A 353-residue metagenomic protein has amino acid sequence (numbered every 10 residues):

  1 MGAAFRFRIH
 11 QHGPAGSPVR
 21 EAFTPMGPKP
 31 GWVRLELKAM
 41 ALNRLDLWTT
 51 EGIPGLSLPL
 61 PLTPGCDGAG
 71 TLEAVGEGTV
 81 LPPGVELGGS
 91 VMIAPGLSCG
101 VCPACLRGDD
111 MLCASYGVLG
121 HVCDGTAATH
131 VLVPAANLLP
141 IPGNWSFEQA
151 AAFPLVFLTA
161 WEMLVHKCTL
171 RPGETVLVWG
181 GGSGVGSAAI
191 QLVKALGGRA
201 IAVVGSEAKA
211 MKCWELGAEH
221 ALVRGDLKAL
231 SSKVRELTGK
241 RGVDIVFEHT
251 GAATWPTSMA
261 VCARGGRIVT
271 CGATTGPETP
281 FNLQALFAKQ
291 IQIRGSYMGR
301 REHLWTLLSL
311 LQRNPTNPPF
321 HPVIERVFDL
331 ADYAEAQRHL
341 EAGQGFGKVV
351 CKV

Functional and structural regions predicted by a protein language model:
G2, P256, R301-V353: C-terminal hydrophobic helical "lid"/dimerization subdomain of Rossmann-like NAD(P)H-dependent oxidoreductases
P25-A41, I53-L106, P142-N144: Glycine-rich beta-strand-centered segment in the early N-terminal region that forms part of a ligand/cofactor-binding
S90, T175, R199, G266-R267 (+1 more regions): Short glycine-centered segments of the SAM/dcSAM-binding site in methyltransferase folds
L97-G180: NAD(P)H dinucleotide-binding glycine-rich loop of Rossmann-like/cofactor-binding domains, especially the beta1-alpha1
V178, K194-T254: Adenosine-nucleotide cofactor-binding segment
G182, I190: N-terminal Rossmann NAD(P)H-binding glycine-rich loop of SDR-like oxidoreductase domains
R264-C271, F281-P322: Rossmann-fold dehydrogenase core element
